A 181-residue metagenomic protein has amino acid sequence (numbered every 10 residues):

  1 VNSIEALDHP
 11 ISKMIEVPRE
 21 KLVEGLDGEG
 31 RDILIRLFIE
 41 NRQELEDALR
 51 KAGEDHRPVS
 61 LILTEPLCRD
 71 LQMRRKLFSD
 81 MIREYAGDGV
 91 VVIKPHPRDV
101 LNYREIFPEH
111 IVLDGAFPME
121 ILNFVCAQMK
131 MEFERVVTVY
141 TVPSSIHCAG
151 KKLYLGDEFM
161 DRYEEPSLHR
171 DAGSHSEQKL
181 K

Functional and structural regions predicted by a protein language model:
V1-V59: A nucleotide-sugar donor-handling region in carbohydrate enzymes
S12-M14, E105-P118, C148-E158, E165-E177: Active-site regions of enzymes building and remodeling cell-envelope glycoconjugates
R57-C68, P95-R98, T141, D157-E158: Short loop/turn segments at strand-loop or loop-helix junctions that form parts of catalytic or ligand-binding pockets
T64, G87-F117: Catalytic donor nucleotide-activated moiety binding site of glycosyltransferases and closely related
R69-L71, D99-R104, M160-E164: Short, charged/polar "capping" segments at the starts of alpha-helices and the immediately preceding loops
L71-Y85, E120-L122: Well-ordered, non-membrane alpha-helical segments in soluble/globular domains
L101, E109-V112, P118-F133, T138 (+2 more regions): Short, surface-exposed loop/strand segments
C126-S167: A donor-sugar binding/catalytic signature common to diverse glycosyltransferases and related nucleotide-sugar
